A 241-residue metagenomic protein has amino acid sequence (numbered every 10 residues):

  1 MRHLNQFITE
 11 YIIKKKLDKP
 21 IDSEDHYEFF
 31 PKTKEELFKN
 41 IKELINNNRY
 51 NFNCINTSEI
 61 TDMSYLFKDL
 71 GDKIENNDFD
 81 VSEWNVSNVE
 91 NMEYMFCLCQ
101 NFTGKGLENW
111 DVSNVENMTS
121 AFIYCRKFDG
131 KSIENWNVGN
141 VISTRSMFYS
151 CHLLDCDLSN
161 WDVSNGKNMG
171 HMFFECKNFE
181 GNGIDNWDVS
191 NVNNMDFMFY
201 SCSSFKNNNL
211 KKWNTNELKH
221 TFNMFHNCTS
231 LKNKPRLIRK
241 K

Functional and structural regions predicted by a protein language model:
M1-K241: Negatively charged
